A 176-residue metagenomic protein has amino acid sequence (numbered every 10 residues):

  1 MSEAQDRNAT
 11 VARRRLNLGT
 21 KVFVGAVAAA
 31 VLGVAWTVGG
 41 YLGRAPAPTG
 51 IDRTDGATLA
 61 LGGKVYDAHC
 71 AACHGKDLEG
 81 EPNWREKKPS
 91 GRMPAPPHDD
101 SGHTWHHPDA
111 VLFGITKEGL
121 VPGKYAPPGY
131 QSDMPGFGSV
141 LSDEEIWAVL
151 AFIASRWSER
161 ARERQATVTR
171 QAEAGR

Functional and structural regions predicted by a protein language model:
M1-N17: N-terminal Lys/Arg-rich, disordered targeting/topogenic segments
A4, V38-D55, D77-G91: Short, charge-rich amphipathic segments
R15-V22, T58: Structural motif marking the loop-to-transmembrane transition
T20, D67-H74, T104-A110: Short, mixed-charge, low-aromatic patches
K21-G25, A29-G40, F113-G114, D133-T167: C-terminal capping alpha-helices of c-type cytochrome domains
G39-D67, E163-R176: Electrostatic cytochrome c docking/interface patches
A57, G63-P94, E118-Y130, R156-R164: Periplasmic/extracellular electron-transfer cofactor-ligation site, primarily the c-type cytochrome heme-c attachment
K87-A154: Extracytoplasmic electron-transfer domains, predominantly the class I c-type cytochrome c fold
